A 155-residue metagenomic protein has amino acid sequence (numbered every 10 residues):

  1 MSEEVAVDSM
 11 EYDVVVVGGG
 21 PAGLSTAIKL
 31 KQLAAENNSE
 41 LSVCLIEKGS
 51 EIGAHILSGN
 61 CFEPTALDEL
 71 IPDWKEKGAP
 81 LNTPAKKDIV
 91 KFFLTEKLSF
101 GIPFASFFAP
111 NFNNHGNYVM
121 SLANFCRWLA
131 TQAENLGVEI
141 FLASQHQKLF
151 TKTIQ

Functional and structural regions predicted by a protein language model:
M1-E11: A short, basic/flexible loop-to-alpha-helix module at the beginning of a structural domain
Y12, G18, A22, T26 (+3 more regions): Catalytic cores of large soluble enzymes that bind and process phosphate-bearing ligands
D13-C44: N-terminal Rossmann-like FAD-binding beta1-loop-alpha1 element of flavoenzymes
G19, E47-G49, L142-S144: Glycine-rich, histidine-containing beta strand-loop boundary motifs that form or position
L30-Q32, S58-C61, A105: Short, glycine/charged-enriched secondary-structure capping and boundary segments
E40, K48-K97: N-terminal FAD cofactor-binding segment of flavoenzymes
L81-Q155: Feature captures the FAD/FMN-dependent oxidoreductase FAD-binding
